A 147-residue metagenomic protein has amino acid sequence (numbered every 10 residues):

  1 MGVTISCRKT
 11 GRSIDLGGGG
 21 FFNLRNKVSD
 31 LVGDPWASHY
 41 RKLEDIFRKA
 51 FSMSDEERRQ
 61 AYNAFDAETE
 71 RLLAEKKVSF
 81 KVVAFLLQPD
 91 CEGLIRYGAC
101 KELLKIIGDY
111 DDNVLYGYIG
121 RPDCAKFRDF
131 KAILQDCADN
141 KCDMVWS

Functional and structural regions predicted by a protein language model:
M1-S147: Acidic (Asp/Glu-rich) sequence patches and key acidic residues that form negatively charged surfaces used
